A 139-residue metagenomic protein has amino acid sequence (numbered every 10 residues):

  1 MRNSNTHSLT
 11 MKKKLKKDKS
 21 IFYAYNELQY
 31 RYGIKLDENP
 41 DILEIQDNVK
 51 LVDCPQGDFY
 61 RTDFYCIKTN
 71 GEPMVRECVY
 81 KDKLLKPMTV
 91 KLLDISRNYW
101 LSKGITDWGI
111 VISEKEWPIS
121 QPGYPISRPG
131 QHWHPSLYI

Functional and structural regions predicted by a protein language model:
M1-I139: Electrostatic, structured charged patches in enzyme active sites and in nucleic-acid/phosphate-binding
